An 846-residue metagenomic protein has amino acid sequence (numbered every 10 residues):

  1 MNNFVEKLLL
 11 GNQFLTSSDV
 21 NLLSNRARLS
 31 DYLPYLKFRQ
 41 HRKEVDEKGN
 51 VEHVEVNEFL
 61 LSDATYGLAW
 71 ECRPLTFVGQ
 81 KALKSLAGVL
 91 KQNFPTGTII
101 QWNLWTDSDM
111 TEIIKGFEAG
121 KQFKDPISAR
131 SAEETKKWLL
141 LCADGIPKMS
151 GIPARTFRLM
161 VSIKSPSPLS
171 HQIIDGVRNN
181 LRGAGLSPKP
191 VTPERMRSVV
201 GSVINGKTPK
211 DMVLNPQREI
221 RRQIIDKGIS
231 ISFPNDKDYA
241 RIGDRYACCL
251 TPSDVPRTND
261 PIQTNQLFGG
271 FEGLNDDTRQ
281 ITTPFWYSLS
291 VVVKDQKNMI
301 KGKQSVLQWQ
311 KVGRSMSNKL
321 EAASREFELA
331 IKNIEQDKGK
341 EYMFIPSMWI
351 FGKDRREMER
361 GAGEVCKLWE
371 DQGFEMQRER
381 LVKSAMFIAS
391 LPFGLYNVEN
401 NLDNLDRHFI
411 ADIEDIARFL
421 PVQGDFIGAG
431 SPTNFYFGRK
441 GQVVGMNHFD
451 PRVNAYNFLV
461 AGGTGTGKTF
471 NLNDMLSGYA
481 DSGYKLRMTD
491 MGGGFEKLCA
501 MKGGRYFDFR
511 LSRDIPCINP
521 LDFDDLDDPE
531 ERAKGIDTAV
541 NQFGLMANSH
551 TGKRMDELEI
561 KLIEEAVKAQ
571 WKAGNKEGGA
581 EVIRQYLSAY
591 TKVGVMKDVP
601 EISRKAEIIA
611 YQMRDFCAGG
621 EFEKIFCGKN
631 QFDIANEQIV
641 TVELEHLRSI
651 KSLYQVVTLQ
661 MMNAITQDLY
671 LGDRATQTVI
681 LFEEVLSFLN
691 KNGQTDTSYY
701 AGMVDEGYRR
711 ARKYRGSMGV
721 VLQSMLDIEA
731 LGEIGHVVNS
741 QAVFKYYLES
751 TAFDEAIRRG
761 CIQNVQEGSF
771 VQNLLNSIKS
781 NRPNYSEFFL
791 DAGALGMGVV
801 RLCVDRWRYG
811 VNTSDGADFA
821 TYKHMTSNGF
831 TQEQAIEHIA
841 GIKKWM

Functional and structural regions predicted by a protein language model:
M1-A417, P421: Extended, folded cores of ATP/NTP-driven motor/assembly subunits in large transport and secretion machines
A27-D63, Q423-A461, T466, E621-R648: The Walker A/P-loop phosphate-binding site
P74-T76, T106, I163-S167, G352 (+7 more regions): Short, flexible loop/turn elements at secondary-structure junctions
Q80-T96, F374-E375, M386-V444, G493-L511 (+4 more regions): P-loop NTPase motor domains
G145-R155, H448, P529-R584, I728-M846: P-loop NTPase motor core of the ASCE superfamily
I174-L181, V365, W369, M475 (+7 more regions): Short amphipathic C-terminal alpha-helix that caps PH/PH-like domains
R182, E370, A480, A500 (+1 more regions): Anion (oxyanion) recognition and catalysis
Q442-V443, F449-T466, F470-G478, L486-L498 (+3 more regions): Conserved P-loop NTPase motor cores
